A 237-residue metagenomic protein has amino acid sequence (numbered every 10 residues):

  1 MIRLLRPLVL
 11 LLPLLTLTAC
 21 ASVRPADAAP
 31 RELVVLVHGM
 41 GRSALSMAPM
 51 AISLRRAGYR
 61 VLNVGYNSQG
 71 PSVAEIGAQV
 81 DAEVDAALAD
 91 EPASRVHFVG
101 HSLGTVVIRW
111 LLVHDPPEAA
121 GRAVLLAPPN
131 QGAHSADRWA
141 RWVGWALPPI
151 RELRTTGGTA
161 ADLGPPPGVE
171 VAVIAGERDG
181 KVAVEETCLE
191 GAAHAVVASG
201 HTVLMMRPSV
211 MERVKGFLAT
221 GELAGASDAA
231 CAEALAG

Functional and structural regions predicted by a protein language model:
M1, P92, I150-R154, E190-A192 (+2 more regions): Generic preference for hydrophobic/aromatic residues in regular secondary structure cores
M1-V9: Bacterial N-terminal signal peptides that target proteins for export
R3, A86-A89, A229, E233: Polar/charged alpha-helical tracts
L10-L14: Hydrophobic helical h-region of N-terminal Sec-dependent signal peptides in bacterial secretory/periplasmic proteins
T18-A19: C-terminal motif of bacterial Sec signal peptides marking the signal peptidase cleavage site
S22-A26: Bacterial lipoprotein signal-peptidase II cleavage site
A29-L45, P49, S53-N67, P71-G168 (+2 more regions): Serine-dependent carboxylesterase/thioesterase catalytic core of lipase-like alpha/beta-hydrolase/SGNH enzymes
G164-G237: C-terminal catalytic-base region of ester-bond hydrolases, centering on the histidine of the charge-relay
